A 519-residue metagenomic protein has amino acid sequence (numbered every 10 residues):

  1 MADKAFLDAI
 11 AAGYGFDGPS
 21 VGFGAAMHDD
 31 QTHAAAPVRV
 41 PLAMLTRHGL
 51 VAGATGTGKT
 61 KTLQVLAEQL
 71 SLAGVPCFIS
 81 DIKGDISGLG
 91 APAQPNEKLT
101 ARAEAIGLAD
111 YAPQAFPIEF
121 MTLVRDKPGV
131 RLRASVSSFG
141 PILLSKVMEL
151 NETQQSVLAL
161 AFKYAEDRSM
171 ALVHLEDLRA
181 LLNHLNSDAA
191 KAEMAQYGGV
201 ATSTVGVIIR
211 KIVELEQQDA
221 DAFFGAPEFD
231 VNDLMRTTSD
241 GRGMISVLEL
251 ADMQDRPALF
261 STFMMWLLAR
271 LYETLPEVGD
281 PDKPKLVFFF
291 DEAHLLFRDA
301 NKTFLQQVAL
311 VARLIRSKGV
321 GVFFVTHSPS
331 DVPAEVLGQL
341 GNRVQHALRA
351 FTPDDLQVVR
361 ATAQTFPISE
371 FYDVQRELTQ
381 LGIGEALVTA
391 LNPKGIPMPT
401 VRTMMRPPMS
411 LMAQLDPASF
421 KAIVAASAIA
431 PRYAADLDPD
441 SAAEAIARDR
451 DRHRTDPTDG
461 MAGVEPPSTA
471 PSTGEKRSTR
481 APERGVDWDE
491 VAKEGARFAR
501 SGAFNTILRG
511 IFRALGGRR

Functional and structural regions predicted by a protein language model:
M1-G15, M27, T32, G129-V130 (+3 more regions): Conserved P-loop NTPase motor module
M1-T100, A134, L275-V278, P284-F289 (+3 more regions): Accessory regions of macromolecular translocation/handling assemblies
A2-D3, V65-A67, A91-D110, L310-I396: Conserved ATP-driven motor cores of ASCE-family P-loop NTPases powering translocation/secretion/packaging/pilus
A12-Y14, D29-T32, P41-A43, E68 (+7 more regions): Replace "in large, NTP-powered and nucleic-acid-processing enzymes" with "in large, NTP-powered factors and other
A43, A52-A54, S80, M121-L123 (+7 more regions): Generic beta-strand/beta-sheet core signal
G56, M148-N151, G198, R298-N301 (+7 more regions): Hydrophobic alpha-helical scaffolding
T57, L66-A73, D85, L89 (+18 more regions): Generic, well-ordered alpha-helical scaffold segments in large soluble proteins
A67-Q69, G74-P76, G84-L310, Q380-L381 (+1 more regions): P-loop NTPase motor domains
